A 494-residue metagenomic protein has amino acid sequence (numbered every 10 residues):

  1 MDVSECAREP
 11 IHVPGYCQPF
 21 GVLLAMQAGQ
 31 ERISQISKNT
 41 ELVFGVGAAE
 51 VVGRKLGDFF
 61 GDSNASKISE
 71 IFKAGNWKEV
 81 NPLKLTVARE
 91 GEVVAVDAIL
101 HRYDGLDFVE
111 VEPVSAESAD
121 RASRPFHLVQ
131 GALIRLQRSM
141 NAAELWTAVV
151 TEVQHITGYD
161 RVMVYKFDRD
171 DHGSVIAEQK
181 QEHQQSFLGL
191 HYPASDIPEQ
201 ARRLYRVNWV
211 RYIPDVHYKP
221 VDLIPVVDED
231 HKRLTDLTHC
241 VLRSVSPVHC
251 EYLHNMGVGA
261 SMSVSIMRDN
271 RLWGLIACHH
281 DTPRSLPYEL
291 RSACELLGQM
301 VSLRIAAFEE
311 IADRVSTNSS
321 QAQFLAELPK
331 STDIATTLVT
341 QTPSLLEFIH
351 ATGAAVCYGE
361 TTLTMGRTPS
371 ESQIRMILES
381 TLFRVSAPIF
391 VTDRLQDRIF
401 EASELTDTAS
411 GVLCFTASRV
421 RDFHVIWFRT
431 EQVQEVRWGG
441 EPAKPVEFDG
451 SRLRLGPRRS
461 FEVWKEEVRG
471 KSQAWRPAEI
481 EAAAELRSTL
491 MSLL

Functional and structural regions predicted by a protein language model:
P10, G21, A132-M163, F167 (+2 more regions): Signal-transducing coiled-coil/dimerization helices and immediately adjacent hinge/linker segments that couple sensory
H12-G15: PAS-family sensory domains
C17-V22, M26-R121, T157-D160, D171-E178 (+5 more regions): Sensory/regulatory domains in signal-transduction proteins
G21-L24, P82-K84, Q154, D160-F167 (+7 more regions): Short, hydrophobic-rich beta-strand element in sensory/regulatory alpha-beta domains
L128, L286-A306, P442-A443, W475-T489: Amphipathic alpha-helical "output/dimerization" segments
Y165-V227, C357-F383, D393-D397: GAF sensory/regulatory domain recognition with acknowledged cross-activation on helical regulatory dimers
N208-G257: Active-site-adjacent "gating/activation" loops or surface patches in catalytic cores
S403-L493: Charged regulatory segments coupled to nucleotide-binding catalytic modules in large multidomain enzymes
